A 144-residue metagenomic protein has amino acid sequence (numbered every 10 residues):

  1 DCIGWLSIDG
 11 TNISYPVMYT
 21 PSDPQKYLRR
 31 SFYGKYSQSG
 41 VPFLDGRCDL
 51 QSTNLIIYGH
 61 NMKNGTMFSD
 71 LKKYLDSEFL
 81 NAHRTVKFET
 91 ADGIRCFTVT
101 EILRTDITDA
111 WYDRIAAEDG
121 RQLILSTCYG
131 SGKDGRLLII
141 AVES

Functional and structural regions predicted by a protein language model:
D1-S144: Solvent-exposed, non-transmembrane regions of membrane-associated and secreted proteins
